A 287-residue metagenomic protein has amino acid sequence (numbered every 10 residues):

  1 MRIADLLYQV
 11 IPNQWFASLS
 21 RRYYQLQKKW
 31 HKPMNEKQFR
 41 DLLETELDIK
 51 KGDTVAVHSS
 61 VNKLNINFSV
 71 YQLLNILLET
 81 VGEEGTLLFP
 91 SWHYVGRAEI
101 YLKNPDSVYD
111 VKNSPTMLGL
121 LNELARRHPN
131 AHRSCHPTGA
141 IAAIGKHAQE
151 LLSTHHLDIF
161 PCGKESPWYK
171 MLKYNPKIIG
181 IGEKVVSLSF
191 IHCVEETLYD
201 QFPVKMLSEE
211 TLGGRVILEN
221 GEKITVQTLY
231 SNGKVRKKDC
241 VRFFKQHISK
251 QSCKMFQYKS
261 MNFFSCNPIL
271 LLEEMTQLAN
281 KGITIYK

Functional and structural regions predicted by a protein language model:
M1-K287: N-terminal and secondary-structure boundary signal
